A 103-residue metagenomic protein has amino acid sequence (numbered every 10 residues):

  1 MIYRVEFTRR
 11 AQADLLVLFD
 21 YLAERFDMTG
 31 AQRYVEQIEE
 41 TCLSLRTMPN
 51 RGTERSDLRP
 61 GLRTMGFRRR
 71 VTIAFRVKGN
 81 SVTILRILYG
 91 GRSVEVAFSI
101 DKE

Functional and structural regions predicted by a protein language model:
M1-R33: Arg/Lys-rich, positively charged N-terminal/basic patches that mediate binding to nucleic acids
R4, E39-E40, M65-G66: PIN-domain endoribonuclease scaffold, especially VapC-family toxins
R10, R33, Q37-E39, D57 (+2 more regions): Localized chelating/binding microdomains that coordinate divalent metal ions or stabilize phosphate-bearing
A31, T53-R55, E95-A97: Short, hydrophobic secondary-structure boundary micro-motifs
L43-T47: Short proline/glycine- and basic residue-enriched helix-capping loop/turn segments at helix->loop/beta transitions
N50-S81: Basic/aromatic recognition patch in beta-strand/loop cores that engages polyanionic ligands
V71-T72, R76-E103: Enriched for short, Lys/Arg-rich terminal
